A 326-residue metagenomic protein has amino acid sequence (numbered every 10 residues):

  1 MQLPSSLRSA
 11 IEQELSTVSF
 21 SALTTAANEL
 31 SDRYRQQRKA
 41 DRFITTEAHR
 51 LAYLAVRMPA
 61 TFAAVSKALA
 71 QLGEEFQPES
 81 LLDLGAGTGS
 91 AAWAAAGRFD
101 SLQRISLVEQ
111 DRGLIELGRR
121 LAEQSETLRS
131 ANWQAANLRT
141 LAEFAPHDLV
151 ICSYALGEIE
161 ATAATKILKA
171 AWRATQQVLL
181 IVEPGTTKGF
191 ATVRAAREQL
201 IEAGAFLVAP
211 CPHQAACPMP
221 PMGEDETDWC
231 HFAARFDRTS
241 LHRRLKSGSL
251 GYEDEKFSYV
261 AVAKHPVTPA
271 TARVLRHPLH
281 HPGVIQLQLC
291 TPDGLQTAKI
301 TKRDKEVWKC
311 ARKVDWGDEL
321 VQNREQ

Functional and structural regions predicted by a protein language model:
M1-K39: N-terminal auxiliary segments of SAM/dcSAM-dependent transferases
D41-A68: Class I SAM-dependent methyltransferase Rossmann-like catalytic core, especially the SAM/SAH-binding loop
Q77-G87: Conserved class I S-adenosyl-L-methionine
T88-S101: Conserved SAM-binding loop of SAM-dependent methyltransferases across substrates and taxa, primarily the Class I
D111: Conserved SAM/SAH-binding beta-strand->alpha-helix loop
D148-T162: A short SAM/SAH-binding and catalytic strip from SAM-dependent methyltransferases
T175-G185: Conserved beta-strand signature within the Rossmann-like core of class I S-adenosyl-L-methionine
H242-Q326: C-terminal lobe and adjacent flexible extensions of AdoMet/dcAdoMet transferase-like proteins
